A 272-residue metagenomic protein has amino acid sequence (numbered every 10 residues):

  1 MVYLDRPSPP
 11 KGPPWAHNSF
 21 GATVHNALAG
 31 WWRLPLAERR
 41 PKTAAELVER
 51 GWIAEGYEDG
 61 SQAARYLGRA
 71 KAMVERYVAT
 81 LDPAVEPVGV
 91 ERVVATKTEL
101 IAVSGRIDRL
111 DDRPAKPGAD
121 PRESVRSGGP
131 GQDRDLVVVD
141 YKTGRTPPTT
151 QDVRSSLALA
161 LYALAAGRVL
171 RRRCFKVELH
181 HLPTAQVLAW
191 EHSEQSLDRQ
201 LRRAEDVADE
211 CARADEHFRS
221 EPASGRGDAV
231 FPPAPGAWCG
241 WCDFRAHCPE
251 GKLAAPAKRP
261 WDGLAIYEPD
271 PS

Functional and structural regions predicted by a protein language model:
M1-K11, E49-I53, V138, G144 (+1 more regions): Short amphipathic alpha-helical segments and their helix-coil junctions
M1-S19, T23, P260-S272: C-terminal, charged and often intrinsically disordered regions of DNA end-processing helicases and nucleases
R6-W15, R33-E38, D59, P148-T149: Short, polar/flexible loop-turn hinges at active-site or ligand-entry regions and domain interfaces
A16, F20, V24, Y66 (+2 more regions): Hydrophobic (often cysteine-bearing) scaffold residues that line and stabilize catalytic clefts of nucleotide/cofactor
T23-V93, K97: A non-catalytic, helix-rich entry segment at domain boundaries
V24-H25, A70, R109, Y162 (+2 more regions): A residue-level signal for conserved active-site and pocket-lining positions in enzyme catalytic cores
K42, A115-P117, A165-S272: Metal-dependent nuclease catalytic regions and adjoining charged, substrate-binding loops involved in nucleic-acid end
V93-D206: Mg2+/Mn2+-dependent nuclease catalytic core
